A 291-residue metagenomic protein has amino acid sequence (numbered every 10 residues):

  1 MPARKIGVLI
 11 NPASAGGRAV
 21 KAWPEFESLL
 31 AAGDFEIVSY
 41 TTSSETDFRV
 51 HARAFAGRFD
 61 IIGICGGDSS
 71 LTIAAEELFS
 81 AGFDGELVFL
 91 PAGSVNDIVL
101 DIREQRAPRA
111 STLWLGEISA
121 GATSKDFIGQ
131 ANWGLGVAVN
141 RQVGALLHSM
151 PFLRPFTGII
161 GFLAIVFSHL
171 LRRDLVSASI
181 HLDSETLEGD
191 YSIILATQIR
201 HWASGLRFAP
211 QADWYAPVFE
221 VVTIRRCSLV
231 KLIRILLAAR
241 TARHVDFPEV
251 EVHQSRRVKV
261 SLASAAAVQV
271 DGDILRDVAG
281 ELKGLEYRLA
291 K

Functional and structural regions predicted by a protein language model:
M1-C65, T72, E77, A81: ATP/NTP phosphate-donor binding region
L9, Y40, S80-S192: Catalytic core of DAGKc-family lipid kinases
S14, G67-S70, E76, A92-V95 (+2 more regions): Short glycine-rich anion-binding loops that position phosphate/pyrophosphate groups of nucleotides and phosphorylated
A19, I73-E76, I98-D101, G205-L206 (+2 more regions): Short glycine-/acidic-enriched loop or helix-start segments at secondary-structure transitions that form or flank
N132, G136, L195-A209, I274: Glycine-rich phosphate/pyrophosphate-binding beta-alpha loops
G136-V139, E188-D190, W202-G205, L229-L232: Short acidic/glycine-rich loop or secondary-structure boundary segments that cap or lie
L182-E188, F208, D213-K291: ATP/nucleoside-binding phosphotransfer catalytic cores, i.e., glycine-rich phosphate-binding loops
